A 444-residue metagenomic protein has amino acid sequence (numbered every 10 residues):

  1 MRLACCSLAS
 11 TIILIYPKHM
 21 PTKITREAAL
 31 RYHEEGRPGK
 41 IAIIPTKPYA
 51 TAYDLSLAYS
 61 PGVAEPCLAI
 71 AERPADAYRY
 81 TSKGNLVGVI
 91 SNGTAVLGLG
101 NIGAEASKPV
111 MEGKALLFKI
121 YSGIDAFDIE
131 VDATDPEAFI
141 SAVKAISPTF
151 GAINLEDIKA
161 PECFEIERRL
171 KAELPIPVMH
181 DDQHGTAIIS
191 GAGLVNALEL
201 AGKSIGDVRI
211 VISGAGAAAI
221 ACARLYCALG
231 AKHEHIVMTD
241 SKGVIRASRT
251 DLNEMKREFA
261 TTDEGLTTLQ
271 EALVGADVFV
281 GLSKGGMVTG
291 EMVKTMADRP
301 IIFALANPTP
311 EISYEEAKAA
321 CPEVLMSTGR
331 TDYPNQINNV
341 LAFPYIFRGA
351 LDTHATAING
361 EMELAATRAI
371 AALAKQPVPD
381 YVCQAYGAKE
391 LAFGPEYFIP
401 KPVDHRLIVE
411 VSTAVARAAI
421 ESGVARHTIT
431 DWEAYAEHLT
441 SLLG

Functional and structural regions predicted by a protein language model:
C5-C6: Cysteine-centered motifs
M20-V178, S412, R417-R426, H438-G444: N-terminal ligand-binding/catalytic initiation module
Y78-K83, K119-I120, A145-S147, K171-A172 (+7 more regions): Solvent-exposed alpha-helices and their adjacent loops that cap or buttress functional pockets in soluble metabolic
L97, I102-S122, L174, H180 (+2 more regions): Glycine-rich phosphate/diphosphate-binding loop of Rossmann-like nucleotide-binding domains
D128, N154-D157, V178-D181, I212 (+5 more regions): General beta-strand structural signal in soluble alpha/beta enzymes
D181, A201, A304-I429: Adenosine-phosphate binding glycine-rich loop
R257-L325, R330-D332: Rossmann-like adenosine-cofactor binding region
